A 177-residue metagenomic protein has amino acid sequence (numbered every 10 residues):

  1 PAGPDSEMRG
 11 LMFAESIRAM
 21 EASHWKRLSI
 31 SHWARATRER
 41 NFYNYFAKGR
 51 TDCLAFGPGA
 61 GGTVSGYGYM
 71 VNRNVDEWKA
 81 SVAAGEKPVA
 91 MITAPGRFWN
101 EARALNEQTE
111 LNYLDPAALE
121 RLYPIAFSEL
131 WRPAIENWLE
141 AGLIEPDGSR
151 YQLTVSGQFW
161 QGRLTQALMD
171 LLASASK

Functional and structural regions predicted by a protein language model:
P1-I125: C-terminal scaffold of the Radical SAM
E39-Y43, A141, F159: Short secondary-structure transition/capping segments
P124-E140: Short amphipathic alpha-helical interaction segments
L139-S149: A short, conserved structural fragment
R150-T154: Minor-groove-contacting beta-hairpin "wing" of winged helix-turn-helix DNA-binding domains
S156-K177: Short, amphipathic alpha-helical interaction segments positioned at domain boundaries
